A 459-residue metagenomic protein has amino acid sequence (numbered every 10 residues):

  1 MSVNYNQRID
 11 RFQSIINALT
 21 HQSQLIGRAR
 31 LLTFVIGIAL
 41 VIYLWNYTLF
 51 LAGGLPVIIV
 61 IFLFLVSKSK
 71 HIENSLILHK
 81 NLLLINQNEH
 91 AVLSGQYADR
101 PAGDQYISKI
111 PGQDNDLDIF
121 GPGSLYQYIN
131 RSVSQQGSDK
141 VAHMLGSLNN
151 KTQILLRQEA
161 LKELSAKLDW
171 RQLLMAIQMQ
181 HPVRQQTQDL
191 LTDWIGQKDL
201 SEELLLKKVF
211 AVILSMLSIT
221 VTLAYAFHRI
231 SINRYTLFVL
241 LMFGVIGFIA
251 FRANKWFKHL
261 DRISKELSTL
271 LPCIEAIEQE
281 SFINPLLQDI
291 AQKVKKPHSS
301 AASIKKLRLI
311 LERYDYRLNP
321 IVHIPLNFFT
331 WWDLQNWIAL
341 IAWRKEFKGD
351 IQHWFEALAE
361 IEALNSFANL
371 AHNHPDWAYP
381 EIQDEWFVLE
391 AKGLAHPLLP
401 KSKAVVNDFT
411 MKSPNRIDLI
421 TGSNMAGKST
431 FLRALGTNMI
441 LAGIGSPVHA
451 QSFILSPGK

Functional and structural regions predicted by a protein language model:
M1-S423, T430-K459: Alpha-helical coupling/stalk and coiled-coil linker elements that connect catalytic or binding modules and transmit
